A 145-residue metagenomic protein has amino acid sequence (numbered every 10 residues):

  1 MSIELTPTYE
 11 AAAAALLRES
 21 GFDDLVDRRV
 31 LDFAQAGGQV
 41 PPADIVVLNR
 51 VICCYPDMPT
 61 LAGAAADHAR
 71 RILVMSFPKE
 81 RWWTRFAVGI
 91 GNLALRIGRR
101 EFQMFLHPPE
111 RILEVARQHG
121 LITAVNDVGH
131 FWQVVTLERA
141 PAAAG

Functional and structural regions predicted by a protein language model:
M1-Q35: Class I SAM-dependent methyltransferase SAM/SAH-binding core
Q35-P41: Short conserved loop adjoining the S-adenosyl-L-methionine
D44-M58: A short SAM/SAH-binding and catalytic strip from SAM-dependent methyltransferases
C54-H68: A short, conserved alpha-helix within the catalytic core of class I
A69-E80: Conserved beta-strand signature within the Rossmann-like core of class I S-adenosyl-L-methionine
T84-F102: Short, glycine-/aromatic-enriched active-site segment of Class I SAM-dependent methyltransferases
R100-G120: Short alpha-helix
T123-G145: Core SAM-dependent methyltransferase catalytic element
